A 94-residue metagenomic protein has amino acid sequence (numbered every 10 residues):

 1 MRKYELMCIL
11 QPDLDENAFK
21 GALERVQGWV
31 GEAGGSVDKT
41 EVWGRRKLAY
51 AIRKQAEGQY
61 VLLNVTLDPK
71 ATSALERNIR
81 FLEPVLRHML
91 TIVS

Functional and structural regions predicted by a protein language model:
M1-L62, T66-S94: Long, contiguous binding/interaction regions
